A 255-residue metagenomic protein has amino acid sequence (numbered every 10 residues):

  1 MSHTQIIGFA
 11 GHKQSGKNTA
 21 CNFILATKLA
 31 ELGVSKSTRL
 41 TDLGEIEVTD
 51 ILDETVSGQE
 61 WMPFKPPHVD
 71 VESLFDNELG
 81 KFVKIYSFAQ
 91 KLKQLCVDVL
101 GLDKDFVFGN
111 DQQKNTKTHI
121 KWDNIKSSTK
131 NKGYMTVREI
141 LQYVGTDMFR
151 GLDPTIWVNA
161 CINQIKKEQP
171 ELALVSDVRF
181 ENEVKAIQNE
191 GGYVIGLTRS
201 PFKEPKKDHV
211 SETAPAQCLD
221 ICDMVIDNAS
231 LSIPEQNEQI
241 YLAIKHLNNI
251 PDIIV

Functional and structural regions predicted by a protein language model:
S2-I7, E171: Pre-Walker A (Motif I) flank of P-loop NTPase domains
G8-S15, N22, T38-D42, I46-V48 (+6 more regions): Small-molecule kinase domains that catalyze NTP-dependent phosphoryl transfer to phosphate-bearing small molecules
A10, F88, S176-V178: Short His-Asn-centered micro-motif
T19-L32: A conserved segment at the C-terminal end of the G1
R39-P170: ATP-dependent small-molecule kinase phosphotransfer cores that center on conserved nucleotide phosphate-binding segments
V83, A173-L174, D227: Short catalytic-loop micro-motif centered on adjacent basic/acidic residues
A173-D177, N182-E183: A glycine-rich beta-strand to alpha-helix segment that forms a phosphate/ribose-binding loop at ligand/cofactor sites
